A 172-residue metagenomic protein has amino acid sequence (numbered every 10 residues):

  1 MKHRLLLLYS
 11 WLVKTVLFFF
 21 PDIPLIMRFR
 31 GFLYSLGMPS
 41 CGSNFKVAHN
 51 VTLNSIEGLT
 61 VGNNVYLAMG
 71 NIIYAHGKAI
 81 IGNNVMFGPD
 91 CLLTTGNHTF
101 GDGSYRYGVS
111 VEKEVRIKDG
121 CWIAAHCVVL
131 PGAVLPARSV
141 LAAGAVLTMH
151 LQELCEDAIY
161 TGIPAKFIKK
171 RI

Functional and structural regions predicted by a protein language model:
M1-S43, H98, G120, R138 (+1 more regions): Terminal amphipathic alpha-helical/low-complexity segments used for targeting or macromolecular assembly
L5-L8, L12, L17, L25 (+10 more regions): Generic detector of leucine side chains in alpha-helical contexts
Y9, Y34, Y66, Y74 (+2 more regions): Sequence-level detector for tyrosine residue identity
T15, A48, A68, D102 (+1 more regions): Residue-level signal for pocket-adjacent positions within structured domains
F19-I80, N84, C91-T94: Left-handed beta-helix
P21, M86-I172: Glycine-rich hexapeptide-repeat left-handed beta-helix
